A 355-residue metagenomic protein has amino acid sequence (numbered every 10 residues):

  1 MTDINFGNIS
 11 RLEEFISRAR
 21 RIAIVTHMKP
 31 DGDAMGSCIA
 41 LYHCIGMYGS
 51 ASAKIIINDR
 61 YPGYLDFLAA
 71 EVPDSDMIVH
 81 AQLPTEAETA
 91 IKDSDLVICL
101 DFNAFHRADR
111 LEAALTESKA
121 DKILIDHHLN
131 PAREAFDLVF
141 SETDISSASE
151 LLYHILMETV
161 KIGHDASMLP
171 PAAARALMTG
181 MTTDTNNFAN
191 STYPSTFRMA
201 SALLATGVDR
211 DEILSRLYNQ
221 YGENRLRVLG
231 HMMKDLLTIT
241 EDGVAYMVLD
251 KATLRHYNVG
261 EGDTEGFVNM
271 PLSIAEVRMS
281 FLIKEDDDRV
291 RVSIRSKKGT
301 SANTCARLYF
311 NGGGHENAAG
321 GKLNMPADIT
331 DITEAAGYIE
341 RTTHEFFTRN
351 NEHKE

Functional and structural regions predicted by a protein language model:
T2-T26, G36-E71, S75-H80, T85-E88 (+3 more regions): Hydrophobic helix-and-loop "lid/oligomerization" segment in the mid-to-C-terminal part of catalytic domains
P30, F102-A104, L129, N187 (+1 more regions): Short, glycine/acidic-enriched loop or turn micro-motifs at the edges of active sites
G32-C38, F105-D109: Short glycine/serine/threonine-rich phosphate/pyrophosphate-binding segments that cradle anionic phosphate groups
L41-Y42, A114-E117, F140-S141, M199: Glycine-rich, phosphate-binding/catalytic loops in enzymes
I56-N58, L100, I125-H127, E142-T143: Generic beta-sheet signal
I78-A135: Active-site cofactor/cluster-binding pocket
K122-L124, V139-F140, V244-Y246: Conserved beta-strand scaffold positions in the cores of enzyme catalytic domains, especially in NTP/NDP-utilizing
H127-A200: Short alpha-helices
